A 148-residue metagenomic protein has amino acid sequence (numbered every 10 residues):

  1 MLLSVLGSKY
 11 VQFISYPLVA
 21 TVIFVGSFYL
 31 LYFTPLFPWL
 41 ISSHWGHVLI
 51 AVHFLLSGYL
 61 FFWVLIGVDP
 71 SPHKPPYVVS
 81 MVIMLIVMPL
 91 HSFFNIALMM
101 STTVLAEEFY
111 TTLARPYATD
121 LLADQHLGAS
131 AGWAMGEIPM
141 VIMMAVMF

Functional and structural regions predicted by a protein language model:
M1-F148: Alpha-helical membrane segments of multi-pass proteins
